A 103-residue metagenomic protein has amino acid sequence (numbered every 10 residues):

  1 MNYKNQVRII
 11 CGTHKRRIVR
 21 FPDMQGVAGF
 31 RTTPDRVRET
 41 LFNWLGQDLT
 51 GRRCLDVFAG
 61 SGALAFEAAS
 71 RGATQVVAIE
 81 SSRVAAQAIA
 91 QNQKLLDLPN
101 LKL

Functional and structural regions predicted by a protein language model:
M1-L103: Class I S-adenosyl-L-methionine-dependent methyltransferase catalytic core
